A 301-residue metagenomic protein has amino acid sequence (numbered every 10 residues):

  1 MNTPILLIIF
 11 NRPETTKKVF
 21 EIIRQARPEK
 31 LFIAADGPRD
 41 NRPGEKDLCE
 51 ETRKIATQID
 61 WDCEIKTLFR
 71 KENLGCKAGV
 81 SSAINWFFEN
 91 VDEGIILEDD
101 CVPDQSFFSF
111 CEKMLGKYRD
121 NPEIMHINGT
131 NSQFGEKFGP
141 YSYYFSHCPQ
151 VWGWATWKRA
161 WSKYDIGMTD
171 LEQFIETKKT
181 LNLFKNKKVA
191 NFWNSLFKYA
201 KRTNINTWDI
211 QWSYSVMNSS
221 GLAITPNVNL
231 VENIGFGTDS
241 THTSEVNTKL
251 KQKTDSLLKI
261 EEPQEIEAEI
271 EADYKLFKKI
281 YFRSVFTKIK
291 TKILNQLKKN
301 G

Functional and structural regions predicted by a protein language model:
M1-I96, C101-G301: An acidic/histidine-cluster motif and surrounding catalytic segment that typifies divalent-metal-assisted enzyme active
